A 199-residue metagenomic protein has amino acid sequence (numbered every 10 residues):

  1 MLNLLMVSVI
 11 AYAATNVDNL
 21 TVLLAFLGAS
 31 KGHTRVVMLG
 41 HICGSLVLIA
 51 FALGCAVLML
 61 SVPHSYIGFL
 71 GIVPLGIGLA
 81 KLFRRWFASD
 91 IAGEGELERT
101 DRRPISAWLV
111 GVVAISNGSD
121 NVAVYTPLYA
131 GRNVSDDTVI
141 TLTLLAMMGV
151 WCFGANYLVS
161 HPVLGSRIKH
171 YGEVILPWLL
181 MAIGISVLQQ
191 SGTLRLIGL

Functional and structural regions predicted by a protein language model:
M1-V17, A92-S116, T138-L142, A146-G149 (+1 more regions): Small-residue-enriched transmembrane helix starts and helix-helix packing motifs in multi-pass inner-membrane proteins
L2-L60, P127-L142: Juxtamembrane transmembrane-helix termini in multi-pass membrane transport proteins
A11-T15, V73-K81, V113-N117, L144-A155 (+1 more regions): Alpha-helical transmembrane segments of multi-pass membrane proteins
N19-T21, S116-Y125: Intrinsic, low-complexity N-terminal interaction/targeting segments
G32-R99, Y157, H161, G165-I168 (+1 more regions): Membrane helix-loop-helix hairpins that form the core translocation module of multi-pass transporters
L46-I49, R99-I115, G172-G184: Small-residue-rich segments of transmembrane alpha-helices in multi-pass membrane proteins, especially helix faces
L58-L70, A130-L142, G165-G172, L196-L199: Interfacial loop-to-helix junctions that mark the boundaries of transmembrane helices in multi-pass membrane
I185-L199: Juxtamembrane boundary at the C-terminal end of a transmembrane helix
